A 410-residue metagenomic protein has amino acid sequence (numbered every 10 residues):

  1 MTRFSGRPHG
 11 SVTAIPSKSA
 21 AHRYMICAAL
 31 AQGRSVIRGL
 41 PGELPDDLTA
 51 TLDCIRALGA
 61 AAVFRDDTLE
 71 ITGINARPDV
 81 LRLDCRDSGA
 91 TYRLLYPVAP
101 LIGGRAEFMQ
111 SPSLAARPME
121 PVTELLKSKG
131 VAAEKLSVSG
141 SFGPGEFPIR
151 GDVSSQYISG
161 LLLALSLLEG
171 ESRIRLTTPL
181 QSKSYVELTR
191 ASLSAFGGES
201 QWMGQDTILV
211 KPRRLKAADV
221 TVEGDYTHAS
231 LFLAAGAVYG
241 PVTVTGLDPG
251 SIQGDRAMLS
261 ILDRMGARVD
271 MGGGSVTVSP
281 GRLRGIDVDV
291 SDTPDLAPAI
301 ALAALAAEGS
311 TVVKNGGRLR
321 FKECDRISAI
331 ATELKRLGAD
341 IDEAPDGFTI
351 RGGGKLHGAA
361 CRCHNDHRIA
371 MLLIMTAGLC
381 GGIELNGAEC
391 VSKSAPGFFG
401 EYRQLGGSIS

Functional and structural regions predicted by a protein language model:
M1-S410: Short, structured segments at the rim of ligand-binding sites
